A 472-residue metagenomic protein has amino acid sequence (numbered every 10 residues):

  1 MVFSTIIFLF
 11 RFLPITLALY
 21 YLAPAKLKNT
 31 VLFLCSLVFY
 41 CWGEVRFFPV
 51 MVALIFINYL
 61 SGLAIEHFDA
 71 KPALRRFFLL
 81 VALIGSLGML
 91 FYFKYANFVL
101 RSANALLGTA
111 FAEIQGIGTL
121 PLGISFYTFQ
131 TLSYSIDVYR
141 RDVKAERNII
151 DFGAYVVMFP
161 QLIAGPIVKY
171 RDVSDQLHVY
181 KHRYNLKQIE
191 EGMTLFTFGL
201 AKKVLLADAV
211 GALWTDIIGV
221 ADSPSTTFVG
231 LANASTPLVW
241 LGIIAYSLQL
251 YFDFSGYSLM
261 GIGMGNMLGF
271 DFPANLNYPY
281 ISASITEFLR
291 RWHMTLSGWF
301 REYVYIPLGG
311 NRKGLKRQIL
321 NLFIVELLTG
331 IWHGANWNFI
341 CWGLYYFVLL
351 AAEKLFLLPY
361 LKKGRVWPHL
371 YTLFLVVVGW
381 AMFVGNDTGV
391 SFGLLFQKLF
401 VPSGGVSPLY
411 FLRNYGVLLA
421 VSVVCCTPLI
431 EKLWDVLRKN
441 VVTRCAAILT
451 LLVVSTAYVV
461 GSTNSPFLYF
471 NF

Functional and structural regions predicted by a protein language model:
M1-N471: Membrane-embedded transmembrane alpha-helical bundles that form the catalytic cores of multi-pass lipid-modifying
